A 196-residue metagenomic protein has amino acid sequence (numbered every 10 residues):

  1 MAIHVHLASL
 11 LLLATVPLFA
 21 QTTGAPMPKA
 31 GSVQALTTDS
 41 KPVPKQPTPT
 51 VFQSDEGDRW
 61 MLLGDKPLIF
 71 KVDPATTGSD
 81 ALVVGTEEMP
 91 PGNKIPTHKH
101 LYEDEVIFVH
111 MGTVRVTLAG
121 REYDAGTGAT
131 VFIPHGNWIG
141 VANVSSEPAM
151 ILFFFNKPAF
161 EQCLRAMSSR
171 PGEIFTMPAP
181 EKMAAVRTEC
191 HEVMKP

Functional and structural regions predicted by a protein language model:
M1-S9: Bacterial N-terminal signal peptides that target proteins for export
A8-P17: Bacterial N-terminal signal peptides
Q21-A81, S169-P196: A short, N-terminal "cap"/entry segment at the start of jelly-roll beta-barrel domains of the cupin/DSBH fold
K66-D73, G85-H100: Conserved short histidine dyad/triad with adjacent acidic residue
T86-P90, K99-L118, F154-N156: Short, conserved beta-strand element in jelly-roll/cupin
R115, H135-E161: Ligand-binding loop in jelly-roll beta-barrel domains
G120-W138: Short acidic-glycine-tyrosine-enriched beta hairpin
A159-L164, F175: A short beta-to-alpha transition loop/helix N-cap that caps and shapes the active-site region
